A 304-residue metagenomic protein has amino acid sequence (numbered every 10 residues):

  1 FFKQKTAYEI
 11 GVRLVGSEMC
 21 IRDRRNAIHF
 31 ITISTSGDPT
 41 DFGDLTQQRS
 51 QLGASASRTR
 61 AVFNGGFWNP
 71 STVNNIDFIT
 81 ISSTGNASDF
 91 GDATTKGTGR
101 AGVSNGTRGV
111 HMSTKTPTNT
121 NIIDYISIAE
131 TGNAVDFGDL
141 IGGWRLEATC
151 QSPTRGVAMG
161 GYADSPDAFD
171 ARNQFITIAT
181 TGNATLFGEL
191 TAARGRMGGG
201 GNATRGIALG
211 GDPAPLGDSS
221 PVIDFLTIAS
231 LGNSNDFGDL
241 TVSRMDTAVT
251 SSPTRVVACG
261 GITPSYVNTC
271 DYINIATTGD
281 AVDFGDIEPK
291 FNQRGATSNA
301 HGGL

Functional and structural regions predicted by a protein language model:
F1-I21: Single conserved hydrophobic/aromatic residue that forms the stacking wall/gate of nucleotide- or nucleobase-binding
S17-E18, R22-L304: Polar, enzyme-active/binding microenvironments
